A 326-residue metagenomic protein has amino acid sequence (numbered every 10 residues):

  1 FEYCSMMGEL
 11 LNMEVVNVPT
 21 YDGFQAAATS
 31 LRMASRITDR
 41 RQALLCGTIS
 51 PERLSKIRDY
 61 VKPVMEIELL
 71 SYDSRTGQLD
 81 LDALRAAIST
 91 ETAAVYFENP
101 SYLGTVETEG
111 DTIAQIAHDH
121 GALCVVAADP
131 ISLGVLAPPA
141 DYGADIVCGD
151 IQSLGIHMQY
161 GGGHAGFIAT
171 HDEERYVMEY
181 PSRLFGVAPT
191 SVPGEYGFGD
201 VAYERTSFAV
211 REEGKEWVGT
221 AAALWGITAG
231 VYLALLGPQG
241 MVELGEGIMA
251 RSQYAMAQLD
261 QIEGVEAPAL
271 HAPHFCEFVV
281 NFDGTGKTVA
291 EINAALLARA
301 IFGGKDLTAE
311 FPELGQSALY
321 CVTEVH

Functional and structural regions predicted by a protein language model:
F1-A26: Conserved N-terminal alpha-helix of the aminotransferase class I/II PLP-enzyme fold
N12-N17, D39-L45, A94-N99, R211 (+3 more regions): Glycine- and acidic
V15-V18, I67-L69, A267, G303: Generic structural signal for residues in well-ordered beta-strands
Q25-G197, G286, A290-A294, T308 (+1 more regions): Conserved PLP-enzyme active-site core in the AAT-like
T38-D39, P63-E66, I146-G149, E204-R211 (+3 more regions): Short acidic (Asp/Glu) and glycine-rich catalytic loops that position anionic groups and cofactors
L154-E263, P268-H271: Active-site C-terminal subdomain of aminotransferase-like
Q239-V325: Conserved C-terminal alpha-helix-loop-beta "cap" of PLP-dependent enzymes that closes/shapes the active-site mouth
